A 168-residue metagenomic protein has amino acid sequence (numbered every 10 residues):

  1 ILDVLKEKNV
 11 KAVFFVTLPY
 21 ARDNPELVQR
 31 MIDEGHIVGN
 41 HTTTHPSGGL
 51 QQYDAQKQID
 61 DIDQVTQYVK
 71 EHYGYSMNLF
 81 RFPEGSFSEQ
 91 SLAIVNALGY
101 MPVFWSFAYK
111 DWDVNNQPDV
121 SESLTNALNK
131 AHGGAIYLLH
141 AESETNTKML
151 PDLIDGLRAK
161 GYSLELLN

Functional and structural regions predicted by a protein language model:
I1, N24-L27, S91-I94, D119 (+1 more regions): Residues at alpha-helix caps and immediate loop-helix transition turns in enzyme cores, especially N- and C-cap
I1-M77, G156, S163: Active-site beta->alpha N-cap acidic-glycine motif
L2-A12, G133-N168: Terminal accessory/targeting
F15-P19, T42-T44, R81-G85, W105-A108 (+2 more regions): Active-site-proximal beta-strand/loop segments in catalytic clefts of secreted hydrolases
V16-N24, G48-Y53, R81-F87, W112-Q117 (+1 more regions): Acidic-and-aromatic substrate-binding clefts and catalytic sites of carbohydrate-active enzymes
E71-L98, E144: Basic- and aromatic-lined ligand-binding clefts that recognize polyanionic substrates
S86, S91-K130, Y162-N168: His/Asp/Glu-enriched short active-site or ligand-binding loop at hydrolase and phosphoryl-transfer sites
